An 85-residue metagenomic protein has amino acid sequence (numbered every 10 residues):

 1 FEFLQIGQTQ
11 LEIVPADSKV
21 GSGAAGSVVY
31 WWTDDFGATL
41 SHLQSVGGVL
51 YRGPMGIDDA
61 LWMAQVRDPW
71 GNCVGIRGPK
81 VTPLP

Functional and structural regions predicted by a protein language model:
F1-A25, C73-P79: Conserved short beta-strand elements that form part of the metal-binding/catalytic scaffold of enzyme active sites
E2, S27, A60-A64: Short beta-strand micro-motifs in enzyme catalytic cores
Y30-W32: Short hydrophobic/aromatic beta-strand micro-patches that form the beta-sheet surface supporting nucleotide- or nucleic
L40-P85: Vicinal oxygen chelate
